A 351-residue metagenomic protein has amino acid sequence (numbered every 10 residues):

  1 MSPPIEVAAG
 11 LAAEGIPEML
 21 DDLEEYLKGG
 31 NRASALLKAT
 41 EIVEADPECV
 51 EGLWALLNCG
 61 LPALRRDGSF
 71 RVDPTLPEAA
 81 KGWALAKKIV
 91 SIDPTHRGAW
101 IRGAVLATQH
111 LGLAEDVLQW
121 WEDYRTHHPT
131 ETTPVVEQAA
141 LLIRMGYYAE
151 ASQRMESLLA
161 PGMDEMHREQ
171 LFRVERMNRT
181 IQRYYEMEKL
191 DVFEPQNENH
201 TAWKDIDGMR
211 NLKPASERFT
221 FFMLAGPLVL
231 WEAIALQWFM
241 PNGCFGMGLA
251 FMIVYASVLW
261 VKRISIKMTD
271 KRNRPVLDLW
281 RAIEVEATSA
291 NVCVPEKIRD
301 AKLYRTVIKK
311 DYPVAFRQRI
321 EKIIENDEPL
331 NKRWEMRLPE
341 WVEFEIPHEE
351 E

Functional and structural regions predicted by a protein language model:
V7-E48, A55, L61-P77, T108: Alpha-helical segment of the N-proximal tetratricopeptide repeat
A9, V43, K87-V90, E122-R125 (+2 more regions): A conserved position within tetratricopeptide repeats
Y26-K28, L61-E78, V105-A114, R144-E156 (+1 more regions): Short coil/turn connectors between adjacent alpha-helices in alpha-solenoid helical repeat scaffolds
V50-G52, R97-G98, H128-E137, L159-E188 (+1 more regions): Boundary/linker segments of alpha-helical solenoid repeat arrays
W54-H127: Alpha-helical adaptor scaffolds
N211-V285: Transmembrane alpha-helical hairpins and terminal membrane-anchor modules
S265-P313: Cytosolic juxtamembrane segments of membrane proteins
